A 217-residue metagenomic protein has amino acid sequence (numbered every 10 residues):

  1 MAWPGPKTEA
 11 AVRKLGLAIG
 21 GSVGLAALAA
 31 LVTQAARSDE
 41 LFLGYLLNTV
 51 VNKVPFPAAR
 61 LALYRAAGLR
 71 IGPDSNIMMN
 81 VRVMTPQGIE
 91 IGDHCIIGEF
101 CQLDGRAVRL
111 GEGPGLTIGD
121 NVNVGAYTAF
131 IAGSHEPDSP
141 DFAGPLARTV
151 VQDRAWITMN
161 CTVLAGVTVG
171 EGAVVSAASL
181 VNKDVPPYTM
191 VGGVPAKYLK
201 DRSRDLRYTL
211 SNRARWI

Functional and structural regions predicted by a protein language model:
M1-A67, N121, R154, V194-I217: Terminal amphipathic alpha-helical/low-complexity segments used for targeting or macromolecular assembly
V50-L61, V81-T168, V194-P195, K200-S203 (+1 more regions): Flexible, glycine/small-residue-enriched loop-and-beta-strand segment within the central core of proteins
R70: Detector for the N-terminal beta1/A-loop initiation region of ABC nucleotide-binding domains
M159-V174, S179-K183: Beta-rich strand-turn-strand
V191: Conserved active-site beta-strand element of glycosyltransferases/polysaccharide synthases
